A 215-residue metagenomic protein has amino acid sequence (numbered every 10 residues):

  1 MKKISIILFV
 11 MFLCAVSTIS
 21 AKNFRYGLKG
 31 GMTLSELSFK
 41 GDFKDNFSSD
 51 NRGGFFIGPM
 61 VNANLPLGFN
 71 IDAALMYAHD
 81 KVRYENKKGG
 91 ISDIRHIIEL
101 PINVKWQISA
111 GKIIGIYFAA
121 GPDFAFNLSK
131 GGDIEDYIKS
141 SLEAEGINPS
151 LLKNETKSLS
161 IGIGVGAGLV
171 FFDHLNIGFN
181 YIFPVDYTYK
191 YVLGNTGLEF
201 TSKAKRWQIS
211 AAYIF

Functional and structural regions predicted by a protein language model:
F24, G68-I71, K112, D173-I177: Repeated loop/turn-to-beta-strand initiation elements of outer-membrane beta-barrel proteins
R25, T201-F215: Outer-membrane beta-barrel "beta-signal"
L28-G30, A73-L75, I102, F118-A120 (+3 more regions): Membrane-embedded beta-strand positions of outer-membrane beta-barrel proteins
M32-E36, Y77-K81, H96, I108 (+3 more regions): Transmembrane beta-strands of outer-membrane beta-barrel pores
S38-D45, R83-G89, K130-K139, Y189-N195: Outer-membrane beta-barrel translocator domains and adjoining extracellular loop/strand segments of Gram-negative
N46-G53, G89-H96, K153-K157, G197-A204: Replace "Gram-negative outer membrane beta-barrel proteins" with "bacterial and organellar outer membrane beta-barrel
N46-G90: Glycine- and aromatic-enriched membrane insertion/assembly motifs of diderm outer-membrane and organelle channel
G53-P59, I98-I102, I116, F124 (+3 more regions): Hydrophobic, lipid-facing positions within transmembrane beta-strands of outer-membrane proteins
